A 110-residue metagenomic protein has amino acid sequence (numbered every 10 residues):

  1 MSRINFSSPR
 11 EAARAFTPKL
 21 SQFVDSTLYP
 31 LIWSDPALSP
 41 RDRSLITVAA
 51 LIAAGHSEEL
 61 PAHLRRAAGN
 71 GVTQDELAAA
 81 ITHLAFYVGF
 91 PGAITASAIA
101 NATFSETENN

Functional and structural regions predicted by a protein language model:
M1-R41, A53-A54, R65, G69 (+1 more regions): Acidic, glycine/proline-rich low-complexity segments that act as flexible tails and inter-domain linkers
D25, D42-L45, L60, L77: N-terminal alpha-helical segment
R41-D42, E59, V72, V88 (+1 more regions): Residues at the start of alpha-helices and the adjacent loop-to-helix junctions
R43-L51, A80-I81: Short, structured motif recognition centered on aromatic/hydrophobic residues
A50-H56, V88-G89: Short alpha-helix boundary/capping elements
E58-I81: Mid-chain, well-packed structural core segment of small domains
A78-N101: C-terminal structural segments of small proteins and small subunits
